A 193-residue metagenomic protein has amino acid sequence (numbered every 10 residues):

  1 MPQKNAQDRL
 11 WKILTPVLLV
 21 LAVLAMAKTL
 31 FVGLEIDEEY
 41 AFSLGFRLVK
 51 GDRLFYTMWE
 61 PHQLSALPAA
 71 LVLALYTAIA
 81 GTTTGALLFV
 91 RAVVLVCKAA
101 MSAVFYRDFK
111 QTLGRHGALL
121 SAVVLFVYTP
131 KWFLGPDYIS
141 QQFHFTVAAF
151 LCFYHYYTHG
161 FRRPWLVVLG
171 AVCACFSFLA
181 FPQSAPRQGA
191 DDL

Functional and structural regions predicted by a protein language model:
M1-A25: Start-transfer (signal-anchor) and selected internal transmembrane alpha helices of multi-pass inner/ER membrane
T29-I36, V49-A70, L87-F89: Membrane-proximal lumenal/periplasmic loop motifs of glycosylation machinery
F42-F46, T57-T82, S177: Short hydrophobic/aromatic helix or loop-helix immediately within or flanking a transmembrane segment in polytopic
W59, Q63, A78-A103: Loop-to-helix entry region of an early transmembrane alpha helix in multi-pass inner-membrane enzymes
A100-V127: Transmembrane-helix signature of polytopic, membrane-embedded enzymes that assemble or transfer cell-envelope glycans
Q111-R115, V147-V167: Membrane-interface transmembrane helices that cradle and orient dolichyl/undecaprenyl
P130, P164-P182, Q188-L193: Membrane-interface alpha helices of multi-pass inner-membrane proteins
L134-F143: Short acidic/glycine- and proline-prone juxtamembrane loop motifs at membrane-interface regions of multi-pass membrane
